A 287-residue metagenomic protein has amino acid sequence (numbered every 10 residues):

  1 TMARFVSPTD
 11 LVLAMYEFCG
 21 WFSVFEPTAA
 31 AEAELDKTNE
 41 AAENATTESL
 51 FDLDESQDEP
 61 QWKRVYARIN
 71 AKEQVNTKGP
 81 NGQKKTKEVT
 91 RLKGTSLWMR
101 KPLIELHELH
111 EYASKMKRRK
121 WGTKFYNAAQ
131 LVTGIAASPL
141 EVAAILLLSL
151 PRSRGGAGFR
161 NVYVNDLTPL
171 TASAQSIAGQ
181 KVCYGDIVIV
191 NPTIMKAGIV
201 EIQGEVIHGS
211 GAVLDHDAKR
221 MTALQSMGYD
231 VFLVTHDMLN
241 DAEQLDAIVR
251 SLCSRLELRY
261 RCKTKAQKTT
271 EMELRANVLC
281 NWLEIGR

Functional and structural regions predicted by a protein language model:
T1-L11, Q83, A137, E141: Nuclease catalytic cores
A3-S7, C19-S23, T133, L148-S149 (+1 more regions): Hydrophobic/aromatic-lined pockets within catalytic cores
T9-D10, E26-P27, G198: Hydrophobic beta-strand segments of well-ordered beta-sheets in folded domains
T9-W21, A128, L167: Phosphate-/polyanion-interacting regions in eukaryotic proteins
F25-T28, E43: Eukaryote-specific, cytoplasm-facing alpha-helical/coiled-coil scaffolding segments in long proteins
A29-A33: Residue(s) in the substrate-gating loop at a strand-loop-helix junction that position the organic substrate next
T38, A42-N44, S49-R287: Surface segments flanking catalytic/ligand-binding clefts of nucleic-acid enzymes
